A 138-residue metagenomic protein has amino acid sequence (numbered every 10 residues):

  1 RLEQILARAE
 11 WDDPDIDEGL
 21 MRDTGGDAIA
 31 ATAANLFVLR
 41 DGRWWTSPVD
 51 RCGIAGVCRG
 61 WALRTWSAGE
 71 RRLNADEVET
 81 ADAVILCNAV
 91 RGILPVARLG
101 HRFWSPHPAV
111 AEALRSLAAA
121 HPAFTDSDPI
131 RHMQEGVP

Functional and structural regions predicted by a protein language model:
R1-P138: Helix-start/capping segments and mature chain N-termini
